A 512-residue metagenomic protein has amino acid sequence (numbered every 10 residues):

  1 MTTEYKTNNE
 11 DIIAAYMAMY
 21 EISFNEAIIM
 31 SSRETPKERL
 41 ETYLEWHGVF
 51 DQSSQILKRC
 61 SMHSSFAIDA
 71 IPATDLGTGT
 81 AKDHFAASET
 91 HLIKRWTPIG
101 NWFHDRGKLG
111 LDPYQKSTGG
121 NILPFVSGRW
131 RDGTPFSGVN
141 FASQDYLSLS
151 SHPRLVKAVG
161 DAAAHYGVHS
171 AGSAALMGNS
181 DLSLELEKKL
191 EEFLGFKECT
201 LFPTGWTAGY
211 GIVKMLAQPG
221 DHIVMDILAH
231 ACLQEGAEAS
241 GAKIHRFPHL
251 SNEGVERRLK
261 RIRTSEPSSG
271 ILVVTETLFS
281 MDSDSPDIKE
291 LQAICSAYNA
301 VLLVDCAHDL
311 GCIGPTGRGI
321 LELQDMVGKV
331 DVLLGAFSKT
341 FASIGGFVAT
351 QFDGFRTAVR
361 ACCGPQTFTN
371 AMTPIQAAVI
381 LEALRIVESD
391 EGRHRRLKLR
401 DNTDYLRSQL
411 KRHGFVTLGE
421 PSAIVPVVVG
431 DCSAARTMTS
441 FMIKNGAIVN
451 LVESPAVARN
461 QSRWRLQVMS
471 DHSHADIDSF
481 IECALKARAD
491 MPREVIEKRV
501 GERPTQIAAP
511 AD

Functional and structural regions predicted by a protein language model:
I13, Y20-Y166, A300: N-terminal "arm"/small-domain region of PLP-dependent enzymes with the aminotransferase-like
Y16, S23, A27, S31-R39 (+10 more regions): PLP-dependent enzyme catalytic core of the Aspartate aminotransferase-like
A67-I68, P72, L76, K82-A87 (+7 more regions): Conserved PLP-binding catalytic core of the aspartate aminotransferase-like
D145, H245, H249-V304: Active-site phosphate-binding strand-loop segment of PLP-dependent enzymes
V156-T204: Conserved N-terminal alpha-helix of the aminotransferase class I/II PLP-enzyme fold
T204, V224-G241: Substrate-binding/gating loop at the entrance of the active-site cleft, primarily in PLP-dependent aminotransferase-like
I212-A231, N252: Conserved PLP-anchoring active-site segment centered on the Schiff-base-forming lysine
Y298-V301, H308, I313-P421, A434 (+1 more regions): Active-site C-terminal subdomain of aminotransferase-like
